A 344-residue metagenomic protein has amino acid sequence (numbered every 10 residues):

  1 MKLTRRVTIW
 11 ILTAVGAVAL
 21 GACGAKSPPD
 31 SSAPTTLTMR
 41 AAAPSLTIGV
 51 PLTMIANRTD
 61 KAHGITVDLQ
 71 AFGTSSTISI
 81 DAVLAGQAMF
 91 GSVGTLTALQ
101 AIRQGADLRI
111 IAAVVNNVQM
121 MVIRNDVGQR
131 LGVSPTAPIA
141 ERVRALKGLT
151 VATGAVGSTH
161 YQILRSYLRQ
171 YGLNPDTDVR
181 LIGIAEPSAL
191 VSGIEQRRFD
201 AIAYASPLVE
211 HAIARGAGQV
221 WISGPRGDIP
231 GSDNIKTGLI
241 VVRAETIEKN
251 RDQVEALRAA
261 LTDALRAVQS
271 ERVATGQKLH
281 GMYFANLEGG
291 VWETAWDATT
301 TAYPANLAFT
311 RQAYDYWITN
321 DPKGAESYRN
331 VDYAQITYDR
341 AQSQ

Functional and structural regions predicted by a protein language model:
M1-I11: Bacterial N-terminal signal peptides that target proteins for export
A19-A22: C-terminal motif of bacterial Sec signal peptides marking the signal peptidase cleavage site
G24-K26: Bacterial signal peptide processing site
D30-N174, I182, D200, Y204-S206 (+1 more regions): Short, glycine-/small- and polar/acidic-enriched structural segments that line small-molecule recognition paths
A62, Q129-T136, V143, R226-D233 (+1 more regions): Short, solvent-exposed loop/beta-turn-alpha elements that line the ligand-binding surface or hinge of extracytoplasmic
A189-H280: Pocket-lining segment of extracytoplasmic ligand-binding domains
I247-G324: Secondary-structure end/capping motifs
I318-Q344: Conserved C-terminal helix/tail region of periplasmic/extracytoplasmic solute-binding proteins
